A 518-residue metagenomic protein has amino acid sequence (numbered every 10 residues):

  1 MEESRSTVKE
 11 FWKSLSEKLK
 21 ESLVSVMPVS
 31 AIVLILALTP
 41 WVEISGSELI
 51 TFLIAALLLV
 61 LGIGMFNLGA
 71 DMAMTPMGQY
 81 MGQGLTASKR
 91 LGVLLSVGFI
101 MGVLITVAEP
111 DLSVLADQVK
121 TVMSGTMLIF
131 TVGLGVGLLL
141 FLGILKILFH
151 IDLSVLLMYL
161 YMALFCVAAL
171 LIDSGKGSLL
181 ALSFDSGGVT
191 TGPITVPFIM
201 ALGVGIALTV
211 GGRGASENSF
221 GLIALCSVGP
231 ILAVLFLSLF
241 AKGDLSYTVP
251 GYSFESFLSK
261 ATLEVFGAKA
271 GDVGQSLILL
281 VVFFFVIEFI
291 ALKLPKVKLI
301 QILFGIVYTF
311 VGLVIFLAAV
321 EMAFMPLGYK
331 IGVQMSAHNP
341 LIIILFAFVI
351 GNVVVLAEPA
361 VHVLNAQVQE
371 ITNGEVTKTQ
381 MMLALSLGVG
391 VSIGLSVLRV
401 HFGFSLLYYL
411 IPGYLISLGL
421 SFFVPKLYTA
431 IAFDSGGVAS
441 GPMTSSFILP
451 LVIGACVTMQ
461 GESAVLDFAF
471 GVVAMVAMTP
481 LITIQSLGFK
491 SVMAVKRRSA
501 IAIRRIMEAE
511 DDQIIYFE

Functional and structural regions predicted by a protein language model:
M1-L68, Q83-G84, S88, G187 (+5 more regions): Signature of multi-pass transmembrane helix bundles
S30-V33, G62, R90-G98, Y159-L171 (+7 more regions): Small-residue-rich segments of transmembrane alpha-helices in multi-pass membrane proteins, especially helix faces
E48-L53, L85-L94, V122-F130, L170-G175 (+5 more regions): Membrane-interfacial loop-to-helix junctions in multi-pass transporters
F52-G64, M123-G135, S186-I199, K269-V281 (+3 more regions): Structural signature of hydrophobic alpha-helical transmembrane segments
D71-R90, V114-M123, D152, F324-N339 (+2 more regions): Flexible loop linkers connecting adjacent transmembrane helices in multi-pass alpha-helical membrane transporters
L91-A168, I344-S421: Helix-loop-helix junctions within the multi-pass membrane cores of secondary transporters/permeases
L140, I144-I151, L179-L182, V204-N218 (+4 more regions): Alpha-helical transmembrane segments
L170-S178, V234-K242, F316-A323, G394-L395 (+1 more regions): Hydrophobic alpha-helical transmembrane segments in multi-pass integral membrane proteins
